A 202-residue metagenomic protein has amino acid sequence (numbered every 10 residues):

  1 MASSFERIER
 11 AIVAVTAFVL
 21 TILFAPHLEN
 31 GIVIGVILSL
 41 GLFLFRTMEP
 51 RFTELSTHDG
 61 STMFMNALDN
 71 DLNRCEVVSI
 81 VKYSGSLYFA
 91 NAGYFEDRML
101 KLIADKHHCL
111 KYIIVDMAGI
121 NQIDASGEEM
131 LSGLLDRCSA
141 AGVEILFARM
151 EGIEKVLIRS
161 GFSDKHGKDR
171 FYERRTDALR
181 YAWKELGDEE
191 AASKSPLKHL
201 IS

Functional and structural regions predicted by a protein language model:
M1-K165, W183: The feature marks cytosolic C-terminal regulatory regions of anion transporters and related permeases
E154, T176-L179, W183, K198: Generic detector of well-ordered alpha-helical segments enriched in charged/polar residues, highlighting helical
K165-Y181: Short acidic-hydrophobic, aromatic-tinged amphipathic segments that line or gate anion-handling sites
L186-S202: Intrinsically disordered or compositionally simple regulatory linkers and C-terminal tails in signal-transduction
